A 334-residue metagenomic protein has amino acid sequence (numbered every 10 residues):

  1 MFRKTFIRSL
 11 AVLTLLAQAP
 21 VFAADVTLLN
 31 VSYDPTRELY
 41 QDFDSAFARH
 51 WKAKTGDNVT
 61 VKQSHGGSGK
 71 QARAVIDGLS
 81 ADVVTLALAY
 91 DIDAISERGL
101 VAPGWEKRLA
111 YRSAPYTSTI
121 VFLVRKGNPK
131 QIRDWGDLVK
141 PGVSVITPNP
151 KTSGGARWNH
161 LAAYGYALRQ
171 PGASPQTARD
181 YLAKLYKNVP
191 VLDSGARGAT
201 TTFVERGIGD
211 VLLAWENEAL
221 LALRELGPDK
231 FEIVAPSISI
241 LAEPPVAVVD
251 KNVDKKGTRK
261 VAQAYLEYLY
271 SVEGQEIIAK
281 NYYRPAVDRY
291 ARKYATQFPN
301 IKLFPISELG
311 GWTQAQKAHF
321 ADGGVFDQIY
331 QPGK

Functional and structural regions predicted by a protein language model:
M1-L10: Bacterial N-terminal signal peptides that target proteins for export
A19-A23: Sec/Tat signal peptide C-region and signal peptidase I cleavage site
A24-S153, A295, Y330-Q331: N-terminal segment of the mature folded domain
V31-Y33, V124-K126, S144-P171, Y186-V189 (+1 more regions): Short beta-strand->loop
A114-T119, R179-Y186, L192-S194, L226-R259 (+1 more regions): Periplasmic-binding protein-like
G127-R133, T152, G165-A173, N252-K260: Short helix-loop capping/hinge motifs at secondary-structure junctions, enriched in acidic/polar residues
Q170-S237: Ligand-binding pocket segment of bilobal, Venus flytrap-like solute-binding proteins
V253-K334: Extracellular/periplasmic juxtamembrane helices and adjacent flexible linkers that interface with membrane partners
